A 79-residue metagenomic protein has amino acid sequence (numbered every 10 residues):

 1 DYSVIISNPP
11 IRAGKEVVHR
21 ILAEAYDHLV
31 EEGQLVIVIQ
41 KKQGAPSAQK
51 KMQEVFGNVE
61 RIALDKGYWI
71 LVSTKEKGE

Functional and structural regions predicted by a protein language model:
D1-E79: S-adenosylmethionine
